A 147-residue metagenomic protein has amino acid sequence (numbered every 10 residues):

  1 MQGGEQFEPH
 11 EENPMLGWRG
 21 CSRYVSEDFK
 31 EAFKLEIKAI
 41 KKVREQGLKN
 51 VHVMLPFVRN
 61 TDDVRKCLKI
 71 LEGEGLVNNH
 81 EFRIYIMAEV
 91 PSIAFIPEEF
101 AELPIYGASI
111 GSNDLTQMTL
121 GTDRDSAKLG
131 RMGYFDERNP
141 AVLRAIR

Functional and structural regions predicted by a protein language model:
M1-R147: Conserved alpha/beta-domain cores
